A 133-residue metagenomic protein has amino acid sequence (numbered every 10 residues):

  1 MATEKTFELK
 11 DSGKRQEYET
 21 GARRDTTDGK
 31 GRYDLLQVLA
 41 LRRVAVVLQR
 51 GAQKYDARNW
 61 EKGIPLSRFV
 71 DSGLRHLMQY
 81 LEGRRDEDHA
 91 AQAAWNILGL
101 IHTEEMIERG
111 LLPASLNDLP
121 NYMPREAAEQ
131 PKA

Functional and structural regions predicted by a protein language model:
M1-A133: Intrinsically disordered, low-complexity regulatory regions that flank transcription factor DNA-binding cores
